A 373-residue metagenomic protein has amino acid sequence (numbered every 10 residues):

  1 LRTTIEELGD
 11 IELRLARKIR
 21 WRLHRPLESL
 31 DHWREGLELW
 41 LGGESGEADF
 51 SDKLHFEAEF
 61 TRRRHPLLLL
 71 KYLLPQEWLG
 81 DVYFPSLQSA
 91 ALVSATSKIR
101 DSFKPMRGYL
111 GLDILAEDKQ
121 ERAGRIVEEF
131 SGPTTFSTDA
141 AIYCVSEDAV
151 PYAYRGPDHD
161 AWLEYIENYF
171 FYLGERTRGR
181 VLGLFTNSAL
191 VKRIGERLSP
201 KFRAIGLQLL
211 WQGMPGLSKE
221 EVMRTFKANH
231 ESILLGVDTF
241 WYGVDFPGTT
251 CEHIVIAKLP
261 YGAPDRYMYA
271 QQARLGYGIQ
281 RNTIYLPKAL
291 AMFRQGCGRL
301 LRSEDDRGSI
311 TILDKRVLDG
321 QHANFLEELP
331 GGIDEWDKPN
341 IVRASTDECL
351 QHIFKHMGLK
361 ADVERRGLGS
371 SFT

Functional and structural regions predicted by a protein language model:
L1-T373: ASCE RecA-like P-loop NTPase motor cores that couple ATP hydrolysis to mechanical translocation on nucleic acids
